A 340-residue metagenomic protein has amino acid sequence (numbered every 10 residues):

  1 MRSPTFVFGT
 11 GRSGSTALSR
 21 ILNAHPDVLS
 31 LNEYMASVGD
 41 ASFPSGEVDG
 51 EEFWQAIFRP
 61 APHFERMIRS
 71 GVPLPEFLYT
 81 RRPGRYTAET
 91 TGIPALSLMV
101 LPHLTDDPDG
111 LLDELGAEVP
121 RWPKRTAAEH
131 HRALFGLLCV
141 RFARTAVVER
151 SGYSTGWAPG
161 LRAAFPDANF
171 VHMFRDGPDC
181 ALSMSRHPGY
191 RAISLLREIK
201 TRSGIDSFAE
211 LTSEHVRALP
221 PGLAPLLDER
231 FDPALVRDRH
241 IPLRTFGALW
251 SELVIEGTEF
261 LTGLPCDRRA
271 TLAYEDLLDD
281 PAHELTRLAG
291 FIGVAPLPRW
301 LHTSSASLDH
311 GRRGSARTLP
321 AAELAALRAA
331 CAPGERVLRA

Functional and structural regions predicted by a protein language model:
M1-G11, P83-Y86, P123, S185 (+1 more regions): PAPS-dependent sulfotransferases, especially Golgi type II membrane carbohydrate sulfotransferases
F8, V148-S154, F174, Y274: Short His-Asn-centered micro-motif
T16-V28: A conserved segment at the C-terminal end of the G1
A17, W157-A163: A short acidic, amphipathic alpha-helical/loop segment
Y34-V147, R197-K200, G204-A234: PAPS-dependent sulfation machinery
A36, R175-C180, L277-L278: Conserved nucleotide-binding/hydrolysis micro-motifs of P-loop NTPases
R150, L161-H187: Conserved phosphate-donor/acceptor-positioning beta-strand/loop module used by diverse small-molecule
